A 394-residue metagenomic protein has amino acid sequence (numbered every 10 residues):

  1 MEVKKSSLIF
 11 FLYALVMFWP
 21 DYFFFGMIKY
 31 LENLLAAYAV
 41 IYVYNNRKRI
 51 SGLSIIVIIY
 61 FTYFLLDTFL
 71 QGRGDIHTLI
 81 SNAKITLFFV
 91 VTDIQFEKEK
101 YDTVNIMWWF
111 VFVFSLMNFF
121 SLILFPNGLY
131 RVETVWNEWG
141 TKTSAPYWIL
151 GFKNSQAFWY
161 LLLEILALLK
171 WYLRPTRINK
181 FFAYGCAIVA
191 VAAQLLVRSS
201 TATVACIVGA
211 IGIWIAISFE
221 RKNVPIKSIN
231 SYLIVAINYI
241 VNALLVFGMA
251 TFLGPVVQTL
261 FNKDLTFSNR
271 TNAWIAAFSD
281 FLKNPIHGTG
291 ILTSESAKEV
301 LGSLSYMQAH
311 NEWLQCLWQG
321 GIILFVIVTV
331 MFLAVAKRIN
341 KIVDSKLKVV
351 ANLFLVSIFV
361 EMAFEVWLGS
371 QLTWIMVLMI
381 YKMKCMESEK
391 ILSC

Functional and structural regions predicted by a protein language model:
M1-L65, F69, K98-D102, W171-I178 (+3 more regions): Transmembrane signal-anchor hairpin modules in multi-pass inner-membrane enzymes, especially those that act on
A37-N46, F64-S121, L166-K170, V360: Transmembrane alpha-helical segments and their membrane-water interfaces
R47, G320-F359, E387-E389: Hydrophobic transmembrane alpha-helices and their immediate junctions
Y101-W109, R177-F182, K222-V241: Membrane-interfacial entry segments at the cytosolic side of transmembrane helices
V104-R131, G151-S218: Alpha-helical transmembrane segments of multi-pass inner-membrane proteins
I165-L168, V350-M362, V366-C394: Transmembrane alpha-helices of multi-pass inner-membrane enzymes
A210, P225-Y232, Y239, A243-A276 (+1 more regions): Flexible juxtamembrane loops connecting transmembrane helices in multi-pass membrane enzymes that build or modify
V257-G320, K341: Long extracytoplasmic/lumenal interhelical loops at the membrane interface of multi-pass membrane proteins
